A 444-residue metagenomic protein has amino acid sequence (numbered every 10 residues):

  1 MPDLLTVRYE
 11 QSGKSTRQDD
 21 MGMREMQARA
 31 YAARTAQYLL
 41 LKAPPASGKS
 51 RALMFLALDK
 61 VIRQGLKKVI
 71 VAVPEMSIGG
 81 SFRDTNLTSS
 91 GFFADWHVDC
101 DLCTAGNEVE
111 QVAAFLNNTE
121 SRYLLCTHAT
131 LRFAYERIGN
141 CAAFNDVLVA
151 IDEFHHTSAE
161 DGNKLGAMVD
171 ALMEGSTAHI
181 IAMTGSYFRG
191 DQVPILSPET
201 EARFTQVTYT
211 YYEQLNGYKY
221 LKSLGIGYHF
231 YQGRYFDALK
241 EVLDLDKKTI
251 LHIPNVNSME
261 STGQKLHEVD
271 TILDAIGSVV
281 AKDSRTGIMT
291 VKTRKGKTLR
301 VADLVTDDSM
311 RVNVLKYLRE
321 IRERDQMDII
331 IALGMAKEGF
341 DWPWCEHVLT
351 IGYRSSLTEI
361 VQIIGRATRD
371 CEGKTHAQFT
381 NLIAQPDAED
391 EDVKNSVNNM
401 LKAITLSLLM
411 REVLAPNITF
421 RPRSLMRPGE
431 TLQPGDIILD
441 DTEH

Functional and structural regions predicted by a protein language model:
P2-K42: Conserved pre-motif I regulatory segment
A36-A57: Walker A/P-loop
I70-P74, G80-A113, N117, Y123 (+5 more regions): Conserved C-terminal RecA-like helicase domain
L124-T127, A178-G185, I330-A332: Structural recognition of the conserved hydrophobic beta-strand(s) that form the central parallel beta-sheet of P-loop
A129-T130, N140-I181: SF2 helicase catalytic motif II
T157, D307-A415: Conserved RecA-like P-loop NTPase helicase motor core
G190-K240: Interdomain hinge/linker at the junction between the two RecA-like core domains of SF2 helicases
K248, N255, D390-H444: Long, largely alpha-helical accessory region at the distal end of helicase-like NTP-driven motors
